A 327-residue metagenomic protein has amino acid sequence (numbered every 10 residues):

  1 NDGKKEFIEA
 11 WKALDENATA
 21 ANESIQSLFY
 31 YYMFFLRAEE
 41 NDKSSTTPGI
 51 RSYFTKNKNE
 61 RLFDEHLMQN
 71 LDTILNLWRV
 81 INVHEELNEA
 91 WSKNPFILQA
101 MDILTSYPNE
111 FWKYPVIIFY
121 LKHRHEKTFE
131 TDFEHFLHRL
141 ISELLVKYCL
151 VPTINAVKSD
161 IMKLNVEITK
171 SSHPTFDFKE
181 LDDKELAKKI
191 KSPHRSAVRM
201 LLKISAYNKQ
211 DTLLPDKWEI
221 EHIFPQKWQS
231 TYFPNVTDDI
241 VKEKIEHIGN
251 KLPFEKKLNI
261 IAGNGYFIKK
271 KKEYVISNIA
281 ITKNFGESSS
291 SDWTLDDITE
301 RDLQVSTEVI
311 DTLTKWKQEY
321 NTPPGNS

Functional and structural regions predicted by a protein language model:
N1-L201, N321, G325: A cross-family structural signal marking well-folded subdomains
Q26, Q69, Q99, Q210 (+3 more regions): Residue-identity detector for glutamine
R51, G265-F267, S327: Compositionally biased, intrinsically disordered low-complexity regions
I117-Y120, E134-L137, I141, E221-F224 (+3 more regions): Generic hydrophobic alpha-helical scaffold/packing signal
K127-L145, K170-F176, K272-S327: C-terminal, well-folded lobe of enzymatic/effector domains
L150, I154-E287, D292-T294, L313: Betabetaalpha-Me/HNH-type nuclease active-site subdomain
